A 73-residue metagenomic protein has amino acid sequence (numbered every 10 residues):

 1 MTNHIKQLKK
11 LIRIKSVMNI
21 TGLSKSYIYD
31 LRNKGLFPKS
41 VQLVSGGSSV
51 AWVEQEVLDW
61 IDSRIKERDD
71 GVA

Functional and structural regions predicted by a protein language model:
T2-L31, D62-R64: Polyanion-binding surface elements
I20-A51: Major-groove DNA-recognition helix of helix-turn-helix-type DNA-binding domains
E56-A73: A short, Lys/Arg-enriched interface patch at domain edges and termini
